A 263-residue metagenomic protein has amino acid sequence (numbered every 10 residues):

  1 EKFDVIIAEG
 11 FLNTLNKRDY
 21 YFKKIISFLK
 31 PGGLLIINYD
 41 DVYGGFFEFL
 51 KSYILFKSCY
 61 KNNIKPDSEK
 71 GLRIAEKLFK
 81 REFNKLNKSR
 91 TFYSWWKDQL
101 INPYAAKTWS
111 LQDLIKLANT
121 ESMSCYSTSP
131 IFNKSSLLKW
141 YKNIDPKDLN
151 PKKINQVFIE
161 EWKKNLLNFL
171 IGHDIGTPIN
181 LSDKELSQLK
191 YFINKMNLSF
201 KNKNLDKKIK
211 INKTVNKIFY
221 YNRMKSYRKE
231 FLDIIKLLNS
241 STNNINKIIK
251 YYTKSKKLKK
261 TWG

Functional and structural regions predicted by a protein language model:
E1-I6: A short acidic, Gly/Pro-enriched loop at the edge of an enzyme's catalytic core that lines a small-molecule cofactor
A8-F11: A short beta-strand submotif of the Rossmann-like class I SAM-dependent methyltransferase core that lines
N13-T14, F28: A short His-aromatic
T14-L15, Y43-F47, N133-W140: Short catalytic/ligand-binding loop motif for oxyanion handling, primarily in non-cytosolic enzymes, centered on
D19-L34: A short glycine-rich, Lys/Arg-flanked "PGG" loop and its adjoining helix->strand segment in the class I
L34-R81: Conserved class I S-adenosyl-L-methionine
L78-R90: Short acidic N-proximal helix/loop "leader" segments that mark the beginning of a domain or an inter-domain linker
N87-G263: Rossmann-like AdoMet/SAM-dependent catalytic core
